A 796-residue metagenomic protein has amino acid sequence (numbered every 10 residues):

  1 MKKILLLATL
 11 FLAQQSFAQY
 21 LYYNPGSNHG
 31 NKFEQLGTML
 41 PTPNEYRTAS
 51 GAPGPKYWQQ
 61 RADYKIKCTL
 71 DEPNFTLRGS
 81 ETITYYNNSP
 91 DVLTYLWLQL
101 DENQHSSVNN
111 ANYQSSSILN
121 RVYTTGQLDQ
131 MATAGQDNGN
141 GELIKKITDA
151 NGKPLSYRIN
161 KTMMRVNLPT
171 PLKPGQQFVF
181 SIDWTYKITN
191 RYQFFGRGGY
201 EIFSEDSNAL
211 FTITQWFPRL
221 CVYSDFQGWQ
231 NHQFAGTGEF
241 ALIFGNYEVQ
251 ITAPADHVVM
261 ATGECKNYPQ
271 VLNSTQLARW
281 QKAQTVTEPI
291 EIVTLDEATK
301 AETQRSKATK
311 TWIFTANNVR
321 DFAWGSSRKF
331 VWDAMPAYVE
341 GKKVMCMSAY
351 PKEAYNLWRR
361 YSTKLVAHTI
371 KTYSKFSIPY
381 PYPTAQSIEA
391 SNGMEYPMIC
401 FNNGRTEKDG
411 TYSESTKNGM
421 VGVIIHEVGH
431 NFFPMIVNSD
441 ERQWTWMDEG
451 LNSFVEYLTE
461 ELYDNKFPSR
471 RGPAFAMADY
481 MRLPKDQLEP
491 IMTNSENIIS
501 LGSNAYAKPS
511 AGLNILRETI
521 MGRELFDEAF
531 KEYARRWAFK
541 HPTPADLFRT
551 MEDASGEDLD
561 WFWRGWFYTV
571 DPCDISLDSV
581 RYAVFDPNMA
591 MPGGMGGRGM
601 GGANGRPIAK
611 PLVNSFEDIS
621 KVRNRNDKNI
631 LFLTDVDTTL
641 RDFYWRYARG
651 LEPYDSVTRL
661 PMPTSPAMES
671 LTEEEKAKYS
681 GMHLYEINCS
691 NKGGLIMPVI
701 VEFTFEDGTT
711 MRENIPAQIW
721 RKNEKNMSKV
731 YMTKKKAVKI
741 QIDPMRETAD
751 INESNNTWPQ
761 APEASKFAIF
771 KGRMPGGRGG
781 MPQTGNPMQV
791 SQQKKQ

Functional and structural regions predicted by a protein language model:
Y20-S27, T76, Y86, V92-L93 (+5 more regions): A surface-exposed beta-strand-loop module
Y22-Q99: Early extracytoplasmic/domain-onset interaction patches
G26-R47, A62, F314, C346-A667: Hydrophobic alpha-helical and helix-loop surface patches within well-folded domains that function as non-catalytic
E81-I83, N87, L100-E102, Q176-N190 (+3 more regions): Short, hydrophobic/aromatic-enriched beta-strand segments in well-ordered soluble domains
Y95-G152, D256-H257, T704-I715, K734: Solvent-exposed beta-hairpin/edge-strand motifs
V108-Y123, T185-Y247, Y268, R746-K795: Glycine/proline-rich low-complexity spacer/linker segments in large multi-domain proteins
Q215-W229, A235-I425, F454: Hydrophobic helix-coil surface modules that form long, contiguous segments used for peptide/substrate interaction
Y268-V271, T275-Q276, Q281-V286, K310 (+3 more regions): Non-catalytic accessory/interaction domains
